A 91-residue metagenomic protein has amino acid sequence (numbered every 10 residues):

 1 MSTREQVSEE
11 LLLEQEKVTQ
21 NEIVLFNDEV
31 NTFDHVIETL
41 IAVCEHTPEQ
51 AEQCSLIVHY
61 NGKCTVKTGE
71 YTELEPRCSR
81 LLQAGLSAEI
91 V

Functional and structural regions predicted by a protein language model:
M1-V91: Terminal domain-initiation and capping elements
